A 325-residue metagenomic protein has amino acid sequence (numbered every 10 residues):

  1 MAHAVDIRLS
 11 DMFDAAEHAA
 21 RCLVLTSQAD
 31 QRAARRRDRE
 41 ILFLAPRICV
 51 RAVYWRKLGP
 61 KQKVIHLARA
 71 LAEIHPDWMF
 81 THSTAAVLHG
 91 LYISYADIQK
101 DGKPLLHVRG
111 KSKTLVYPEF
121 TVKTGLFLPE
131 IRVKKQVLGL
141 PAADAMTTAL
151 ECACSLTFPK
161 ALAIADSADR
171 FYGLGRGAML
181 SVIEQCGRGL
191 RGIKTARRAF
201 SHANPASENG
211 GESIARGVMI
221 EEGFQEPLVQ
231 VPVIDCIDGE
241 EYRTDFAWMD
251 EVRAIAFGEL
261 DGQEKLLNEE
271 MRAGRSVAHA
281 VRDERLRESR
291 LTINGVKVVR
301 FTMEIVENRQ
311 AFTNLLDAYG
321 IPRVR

Functional and structural regions predicted by a protein language model:
M1-G192, V324-R325: Short gly/ser-rich loop at a beta-strand->alpha-helix junction or flexible surface loop bordering the NTP-binding
A2-S10, H18-A19, S27, D169-R325: Surface segments flanking catalytic/ligand-binding clefts of nucleic-acid enzymes
